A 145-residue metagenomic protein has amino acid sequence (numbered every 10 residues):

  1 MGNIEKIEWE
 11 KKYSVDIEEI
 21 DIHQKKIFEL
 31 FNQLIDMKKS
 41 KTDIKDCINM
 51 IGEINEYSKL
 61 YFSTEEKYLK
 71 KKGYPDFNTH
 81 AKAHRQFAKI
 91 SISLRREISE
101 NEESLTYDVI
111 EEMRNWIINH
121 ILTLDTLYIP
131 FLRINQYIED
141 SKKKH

Functional and structural regions predicted by a protein language model:
M1-H145: Small-residue-biased structural context
